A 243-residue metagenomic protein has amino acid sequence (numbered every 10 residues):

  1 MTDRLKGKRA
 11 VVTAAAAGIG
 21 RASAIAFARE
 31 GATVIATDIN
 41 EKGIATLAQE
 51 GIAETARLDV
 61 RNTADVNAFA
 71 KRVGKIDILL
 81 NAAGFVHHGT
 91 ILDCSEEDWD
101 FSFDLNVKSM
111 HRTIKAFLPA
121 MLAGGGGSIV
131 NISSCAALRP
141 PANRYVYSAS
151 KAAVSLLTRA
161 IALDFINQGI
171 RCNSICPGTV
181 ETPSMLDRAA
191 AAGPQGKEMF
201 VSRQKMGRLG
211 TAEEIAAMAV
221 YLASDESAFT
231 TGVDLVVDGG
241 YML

Functional and structural regions predicted by a protein language model:
T90-I91, S95-F103, G196, F200: Substrate-binding pocket helix/loop in short-chain dehydrogenase/reductase
C94, P140-S148, A160, R188: Active-site loop-to-helix junction immediately N-terminal to the catalytic Tyr of the SDR YXXXK motif in Rossmann-fold
I114, S150, T158: Active-site helix of classical SDR
P119, L163-N167, A228: Alpha-helical segment proximal to the catalytic Tyr-Lys
S134: Residue(s) in the substrate-gating loop at a strand-loop-helix junction that position the organic substrate next
P177-D187, S224: Short, flexible catalytic-loop segment of classical short-chain dehydrogenase/reductase
R208-V237, M242: C-terminal substrate-recognition "lid" of short-chain dehydrogenase/reductases
